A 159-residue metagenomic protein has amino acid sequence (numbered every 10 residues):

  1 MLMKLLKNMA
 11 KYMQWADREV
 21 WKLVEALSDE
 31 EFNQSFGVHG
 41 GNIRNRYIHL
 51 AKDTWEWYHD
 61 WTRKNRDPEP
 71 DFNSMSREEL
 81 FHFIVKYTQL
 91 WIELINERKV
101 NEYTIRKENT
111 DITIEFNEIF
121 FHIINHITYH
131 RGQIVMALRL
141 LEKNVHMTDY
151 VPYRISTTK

Functional and structural regions predicted by a protein language model:
L2, L6-M9, S76, L80: Residue-level preference for long, well-ordered alpha-helices that form the structural scaffold of enzyme catalytic
K7-P70, D111-K159: Short, contiguous alpha-helical
D60, K64-N101: Helix-adjacent hinge/juxtasegments
W91, V100-K107, I112-F116: Mid-chain, well-packed structural core segment of small domains
E97-I105, M136-L140: Long amphipathic alpha-helical segments
